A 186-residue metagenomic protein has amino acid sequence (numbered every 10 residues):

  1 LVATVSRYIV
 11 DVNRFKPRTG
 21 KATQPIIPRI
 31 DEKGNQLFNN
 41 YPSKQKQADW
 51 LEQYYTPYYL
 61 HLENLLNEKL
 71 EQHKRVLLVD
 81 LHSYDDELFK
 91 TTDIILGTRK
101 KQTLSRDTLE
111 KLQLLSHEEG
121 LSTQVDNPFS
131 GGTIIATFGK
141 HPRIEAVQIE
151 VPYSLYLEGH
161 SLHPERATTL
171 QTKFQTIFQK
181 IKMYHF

Functional and structural regions predicted by a protein language model:
L1-L78, S83-F186: N-terminal catalytic or cofactor-binding beta/alpha core of small enzyme domains
